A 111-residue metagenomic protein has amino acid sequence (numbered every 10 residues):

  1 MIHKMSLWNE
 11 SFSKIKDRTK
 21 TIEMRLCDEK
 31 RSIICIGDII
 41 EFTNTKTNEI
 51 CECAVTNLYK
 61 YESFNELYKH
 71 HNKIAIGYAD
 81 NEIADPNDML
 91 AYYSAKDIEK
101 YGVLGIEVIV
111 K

Functional and structural regions predicted by a protein language model:
M1-I36, V110: Compositionally biased, charged N-terminal/linker segments
T19, N48, Y101-V103: A general secondary-structure signal for short beta-strands and their flanking turns/coil in non-transmembrane regions
G37-K46: Short conserved beta-strand and strand-loop elements enriched in small hydrophobics with frequent Asp/Gly
I39, E52, I74: Catalytic phosphate/metal-binding cores of nucleic-acid and nucleotide-processing enzymes, i.e., regions that mediate
E49-K60: Short beta-strand-centered aromatic/proline hotspots
L58-Y68: Short, solvent-exposed beta-strand-terminating loops
E66-K111: Contiguous surface segments at macromolecular interaction interfaces
